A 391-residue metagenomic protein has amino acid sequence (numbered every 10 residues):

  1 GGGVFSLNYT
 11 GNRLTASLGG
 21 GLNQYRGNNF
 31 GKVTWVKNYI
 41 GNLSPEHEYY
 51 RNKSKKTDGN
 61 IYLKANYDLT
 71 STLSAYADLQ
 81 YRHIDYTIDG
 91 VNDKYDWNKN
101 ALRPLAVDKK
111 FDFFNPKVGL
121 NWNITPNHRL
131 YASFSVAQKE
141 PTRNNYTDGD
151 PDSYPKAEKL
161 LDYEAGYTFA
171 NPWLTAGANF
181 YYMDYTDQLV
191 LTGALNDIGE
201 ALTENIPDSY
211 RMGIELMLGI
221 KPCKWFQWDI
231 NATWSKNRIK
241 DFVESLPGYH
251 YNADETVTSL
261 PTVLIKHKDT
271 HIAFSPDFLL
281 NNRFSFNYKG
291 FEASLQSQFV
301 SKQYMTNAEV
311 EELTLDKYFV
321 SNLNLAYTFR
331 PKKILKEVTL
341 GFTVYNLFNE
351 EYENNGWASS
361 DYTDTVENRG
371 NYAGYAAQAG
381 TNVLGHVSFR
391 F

Functional and structural regions predicted by a protein language model:
G1-Y95, N123, G177, D229: Face-selective signature of the C-terminal outer-membrane beta-barrel domain
G3-Y9, I61-Y67, V118-W122, A165-N171 (+8 more regions): Residues on the lipid-exposed face of transmembrane beta-strands in outer-membrane beta-barrel proteins
Y9-T15, T72, N127, W173-T175 (+2 more regions): Short loop/turn motifs that connect adjacent beta-strands in outer-membrane beta-barrel proteins
G11, L22-N28, Y81-T87, F134-E140 (+9 more regions): Transmembrane beta-strands of outer-membrane beta-barrel pores
A16-G20, A75-A77, P116, L130-A132 (+7 more regions): Transmembrane beta-strands of outer-membrane beta-barrel proteins
S71, Y182-D184, E204-N307, R390: Gram-negative outer-membrane beta-barrel transporters
N123, R129-S135, K156-D229, T233 (+1 more regions): Membrane-embedded beta-barrel scaffold of Gram-negative outer-membrane proteins
Q298-M305, Y327-F391: C-terminal beta-signal and adjacent terminal beta-strands/loops of Gram-negative outer-membrane beta-barrel proteins
